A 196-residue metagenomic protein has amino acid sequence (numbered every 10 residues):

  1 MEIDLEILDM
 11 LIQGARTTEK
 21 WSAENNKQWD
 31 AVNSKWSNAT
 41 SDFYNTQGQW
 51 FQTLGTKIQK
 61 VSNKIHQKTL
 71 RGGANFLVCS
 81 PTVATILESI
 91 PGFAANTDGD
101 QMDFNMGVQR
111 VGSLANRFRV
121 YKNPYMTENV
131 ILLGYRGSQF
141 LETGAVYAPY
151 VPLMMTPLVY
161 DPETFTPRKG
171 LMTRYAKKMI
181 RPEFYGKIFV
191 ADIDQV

Functional and structural regions predicted by a protein language model:
E2-V32: Short, glycine/acidic-rich hinge or "gate" loops at secondary-structure transitions that mediate conformational
N26-Q67, R71-F76, P81-V196: Sequence/fold signature of self-assembling virion shell proteins
